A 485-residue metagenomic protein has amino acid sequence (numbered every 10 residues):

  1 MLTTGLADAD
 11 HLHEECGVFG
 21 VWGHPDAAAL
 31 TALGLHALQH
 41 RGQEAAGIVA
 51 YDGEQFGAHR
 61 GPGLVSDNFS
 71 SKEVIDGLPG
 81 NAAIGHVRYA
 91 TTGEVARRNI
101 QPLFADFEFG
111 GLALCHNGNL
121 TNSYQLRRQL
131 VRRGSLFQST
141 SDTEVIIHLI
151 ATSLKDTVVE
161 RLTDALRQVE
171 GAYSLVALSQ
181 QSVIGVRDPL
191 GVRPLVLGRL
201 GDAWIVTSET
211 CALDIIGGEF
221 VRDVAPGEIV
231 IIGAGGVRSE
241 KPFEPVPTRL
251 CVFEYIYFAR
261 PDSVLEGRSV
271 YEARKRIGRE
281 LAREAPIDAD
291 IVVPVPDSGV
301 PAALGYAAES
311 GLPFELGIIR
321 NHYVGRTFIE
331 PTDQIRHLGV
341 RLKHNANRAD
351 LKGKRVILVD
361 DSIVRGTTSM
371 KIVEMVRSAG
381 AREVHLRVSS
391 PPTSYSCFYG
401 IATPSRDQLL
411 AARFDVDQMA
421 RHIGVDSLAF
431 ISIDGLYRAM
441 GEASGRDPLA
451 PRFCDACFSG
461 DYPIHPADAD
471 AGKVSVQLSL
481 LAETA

Functional and structural regions predicted by a protein language model:
M1-P226, I231-A289, V295, E383 (+1 more regions): Conserved short alpha-helical segments that host acidic/polar catalytic motifs at enzyme active sites
D26-A28, T91-T92, N122, V192-R193 (+7 more regions): Flexible loop/turn segments at secondary-structure boundaries
F69, S139, E144-I147, F314-G325 (+1 more regions): A conserved beta-strand->alpha-helix junction
C115, L178, V186-R187, G198 (+12 more regions): Generic beta-strand/beta-sheet core signal
Q129, R133, L149, S153 (+9 more regions): Generic, well-ordered alpha-helical scaffold segments in large soluble proteins
D164, A212, E219-F220, V224-E228 (+6 more regions): Phosphate/diphosphate-binding loops
L166, Q181-S182, R199, G217-D223 (+2 more regions): PRPP-dependent phosphoribosyltransferase catalytic core
G311-V356, T367-M370, S394-P404: Short, glycine/charge-rich flexible loops or terminal/linker lids adjacent to PRPP-binding catalytic cores
